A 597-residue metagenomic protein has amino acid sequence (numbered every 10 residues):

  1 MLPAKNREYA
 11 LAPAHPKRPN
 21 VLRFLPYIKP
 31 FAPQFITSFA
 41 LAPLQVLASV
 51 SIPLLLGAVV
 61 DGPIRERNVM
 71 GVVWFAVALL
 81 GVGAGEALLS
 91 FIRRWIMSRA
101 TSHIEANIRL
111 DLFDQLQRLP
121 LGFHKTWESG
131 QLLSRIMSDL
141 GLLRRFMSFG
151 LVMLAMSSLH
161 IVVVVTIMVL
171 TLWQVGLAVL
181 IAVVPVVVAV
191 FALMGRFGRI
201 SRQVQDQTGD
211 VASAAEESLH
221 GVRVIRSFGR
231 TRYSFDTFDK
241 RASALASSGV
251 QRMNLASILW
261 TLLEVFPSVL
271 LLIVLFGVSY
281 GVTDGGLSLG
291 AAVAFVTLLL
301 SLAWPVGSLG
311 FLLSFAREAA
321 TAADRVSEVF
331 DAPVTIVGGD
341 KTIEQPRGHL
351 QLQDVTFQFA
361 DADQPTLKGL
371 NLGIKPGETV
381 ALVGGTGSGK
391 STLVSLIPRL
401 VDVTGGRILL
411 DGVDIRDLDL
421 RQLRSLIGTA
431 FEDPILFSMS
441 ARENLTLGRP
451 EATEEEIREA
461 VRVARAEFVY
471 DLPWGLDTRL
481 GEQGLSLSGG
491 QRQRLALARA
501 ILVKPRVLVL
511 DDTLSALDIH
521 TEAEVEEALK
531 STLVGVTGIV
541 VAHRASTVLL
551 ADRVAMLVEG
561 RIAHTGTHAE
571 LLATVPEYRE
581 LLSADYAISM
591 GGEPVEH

Functional and structural regions predicted by a protein language model:
M1-V50, I64-F75, R93-M97, T101 (+8 more regions): Membrane-integrated ABC transporters
Y9-K17, A40-L41, A48-G57, D61 (+13 more regions): Juxtamembrane helix-loop junctions of ABC transporter transmembrane domains
L25, P30-P33, L121-K125, S138-M147 (+11 more regions): An intracellular "coupling" helix at the cytosolic face of ABC transporter transmembrane type-1 domains
F35-L89, V169-Q174, L272, F276 (+1 more regions): Transmembrane helix-loop-helix hairpins at lipid-water interfaces of multipass membrane proteins, especially the type-1
R67-W74, I167-I181, V190, Q251 (+2 more regions): Helix-loop-helix
L112, L116, I225, A246 (+2 more regions): Helix-loop junctions and hydrophobic alpha-helical segments within the transmembrane domains of large membrane
L116, F238, V326, L352-D354: Conserved catalytic Walker-motif region of ABC-type ATPase nucleotide-binding domains
G338, E344-H597: ABC-type nucleotide-binding domain
